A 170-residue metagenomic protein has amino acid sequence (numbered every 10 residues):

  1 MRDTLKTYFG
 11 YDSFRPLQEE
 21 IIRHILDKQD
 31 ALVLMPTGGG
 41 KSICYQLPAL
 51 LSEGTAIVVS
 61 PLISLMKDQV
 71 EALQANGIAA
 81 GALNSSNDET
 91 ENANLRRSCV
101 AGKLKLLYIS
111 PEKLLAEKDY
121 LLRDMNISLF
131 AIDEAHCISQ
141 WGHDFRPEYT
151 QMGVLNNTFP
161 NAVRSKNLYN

Functional and structural regions predicted by a protein language model:
M1-P36: Conserved pre-motif I regulatory segment
D27-V33, G54-T55, K103-K105, A162-V163: Pre-Walker A (Motif I) flank of P-loop NTPase domains
K28-L47, I57-S60, N167-N170: Walker A/P-loop
P36-G38, E134-C137, G153-N170: Conserved helicase ATPase motor motifs in RecA-like P-loop NTPase domains
G39, Q46, D88-L129, C137-H143: Conserved helix/coil segment N-terminal to the catalytic DExD/H
S42, G54-N76, A82-N87, E91 (+1 more regions): Conserved Walker A/P-loop ATP-binding site and its immediately adjacent core in helicase/helicase-like ATPase domains
V58-V59, L107-I109, L129-I132, V163-N170: Structural recognition of the conserved hydrophobic beta-strand(s) that form the central parallel beta-sheet of P-loop
Y120-M125, Q140-A162: Short, conserved "post-DEAD/DEAH" coupling segment immediately C-terminal to helicase motif II within the SF2/RecA-like
